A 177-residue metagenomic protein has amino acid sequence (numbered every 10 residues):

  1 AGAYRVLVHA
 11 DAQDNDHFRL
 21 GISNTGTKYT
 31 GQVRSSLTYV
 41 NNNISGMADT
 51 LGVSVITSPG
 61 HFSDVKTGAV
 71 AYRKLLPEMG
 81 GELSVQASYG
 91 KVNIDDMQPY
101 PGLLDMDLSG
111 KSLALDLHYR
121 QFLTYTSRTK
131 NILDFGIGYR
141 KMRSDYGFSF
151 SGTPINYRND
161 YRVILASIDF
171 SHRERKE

Functional and structural regions predicted by a protein language model:
A1-S84, Y125: Outer-membrane beta-barrel initiation region
H17, E82-E177: Transmembrane beta-strand segments of outer-membrane beta-barrel domains in Gram-negative and organellar OMPs
